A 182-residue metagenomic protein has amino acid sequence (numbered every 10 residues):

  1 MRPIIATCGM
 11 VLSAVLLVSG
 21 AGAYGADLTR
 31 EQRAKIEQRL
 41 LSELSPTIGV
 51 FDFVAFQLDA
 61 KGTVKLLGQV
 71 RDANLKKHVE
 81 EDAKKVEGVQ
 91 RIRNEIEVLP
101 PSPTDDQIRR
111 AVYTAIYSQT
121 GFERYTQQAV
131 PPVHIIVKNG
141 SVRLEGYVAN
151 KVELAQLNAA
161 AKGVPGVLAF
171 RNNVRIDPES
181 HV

Functional and structural regions predicted by a protein language model:
R2-V182: N-terminal targeting leaders
